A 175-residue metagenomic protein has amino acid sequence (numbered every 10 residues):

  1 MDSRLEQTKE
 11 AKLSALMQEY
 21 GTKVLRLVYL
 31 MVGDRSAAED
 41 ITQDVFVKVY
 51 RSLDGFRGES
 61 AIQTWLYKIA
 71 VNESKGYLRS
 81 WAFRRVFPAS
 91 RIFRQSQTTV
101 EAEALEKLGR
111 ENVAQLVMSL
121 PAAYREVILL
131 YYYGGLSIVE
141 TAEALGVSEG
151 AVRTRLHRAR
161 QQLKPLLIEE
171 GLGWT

Functional and structural regions predicted by a protein language model:
M1-K23, L30, G109-V113, M118 (+4 more regions): N-terminal module of bacterial RNA polymerase sigma factors
E6, F46-A61, W81: Sigma70-family region 2
M17, L25, R35-S52: Conserved RNAP core-binding helix
D40-V47, S60-N72: Structural recognition of an alpha-helix C-terminal capping motif at a helix-to-coil junction
G55-R57, K68-A89, E106, R158 (+1 more regions): Arg/Lys-rich amphipathic alpha helix in sigma70-family domain 2
V71, L145-E169: DNA-recognition helix of helix-turn-helix
R84-Q115, S137: Internal acidic/polar
V127-Y131: A short pre-motif secondary-structure segment
